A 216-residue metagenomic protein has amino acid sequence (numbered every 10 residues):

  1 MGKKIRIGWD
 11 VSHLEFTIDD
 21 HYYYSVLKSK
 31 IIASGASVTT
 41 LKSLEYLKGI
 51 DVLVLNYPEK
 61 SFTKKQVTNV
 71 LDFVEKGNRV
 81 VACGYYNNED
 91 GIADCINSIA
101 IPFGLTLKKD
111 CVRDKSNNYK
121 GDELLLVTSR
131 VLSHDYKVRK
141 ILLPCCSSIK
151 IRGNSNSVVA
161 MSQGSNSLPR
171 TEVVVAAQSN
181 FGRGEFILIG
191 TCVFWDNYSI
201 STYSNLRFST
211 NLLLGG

Functional and structural regions predicted by a protein language model:
M1-G216: Short, surface-exposed patches at the edges or C-terminal ends of soluble domains, predominantly
